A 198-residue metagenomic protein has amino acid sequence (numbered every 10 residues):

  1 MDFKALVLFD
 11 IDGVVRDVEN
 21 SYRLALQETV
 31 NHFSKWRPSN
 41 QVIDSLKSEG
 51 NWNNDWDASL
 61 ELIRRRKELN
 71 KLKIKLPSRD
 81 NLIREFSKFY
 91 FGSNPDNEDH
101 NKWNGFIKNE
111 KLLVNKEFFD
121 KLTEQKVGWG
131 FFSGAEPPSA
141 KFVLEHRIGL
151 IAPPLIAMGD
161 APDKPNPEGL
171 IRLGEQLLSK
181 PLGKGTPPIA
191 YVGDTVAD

Functional and structural regions predicted by a protein language model:
M1-F9, E68-N81: Non-catalytic pre-domain segments flanking phosphatase-related domains
M1-S45, N51, D57: Active-site neighborhood of HAD-like aspartate-dependent phosphohydrolases
F3, L8, F91-F131, A135-E145 (+1 more regions): Short, acidic loop-to-helix structural element flanking the phosphoryl-transfer center in phosphate-processing enzymes
Y22-L26, V30, I63, Y90 (+1 more regions): Hydrophobic alpha-helical core bundles mediating ligand binding, dimerization, or RNAP-core interactions
Q27-F33, W56-K73: Helix-loop "lid/cap" segments that line or gate small-molecule binding pockets
K67-K73, F119, E175-G185: Alpha-helix termini
L82-K102, L150-L155: Short, basic/glycine-rich phosphate-binding loops at helix/coil junctions that contact nucleotide phosphates
G130, A135-V192, V196-A197: Substrate-recognition "cap/lid" segment bordering the active-site pocket of phosphatases
